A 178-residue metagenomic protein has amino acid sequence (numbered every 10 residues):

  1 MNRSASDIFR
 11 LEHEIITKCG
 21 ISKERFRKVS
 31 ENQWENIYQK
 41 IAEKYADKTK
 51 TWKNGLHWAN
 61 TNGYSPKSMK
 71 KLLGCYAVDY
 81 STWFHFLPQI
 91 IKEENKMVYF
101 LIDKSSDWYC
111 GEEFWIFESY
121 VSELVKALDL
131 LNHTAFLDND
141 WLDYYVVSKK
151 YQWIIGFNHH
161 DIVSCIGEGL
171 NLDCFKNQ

Functional and structural regions predicted by a protein language model:
M1-S164, E168-Q178: Structured alpha/beta or helical-core interaction and ligand-binding surfaces enriched in interleaved
